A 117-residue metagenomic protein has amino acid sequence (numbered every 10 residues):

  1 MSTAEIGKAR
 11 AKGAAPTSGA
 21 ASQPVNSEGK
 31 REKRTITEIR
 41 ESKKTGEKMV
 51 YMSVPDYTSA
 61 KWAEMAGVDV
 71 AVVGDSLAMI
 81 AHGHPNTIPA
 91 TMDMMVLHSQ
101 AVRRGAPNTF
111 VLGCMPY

Functional and structural regions predicted by a protein language model:
M1-S53: N-terminal amphipathic alpha-helix/helix-capping segment at the start of soluble metabolic enzymes
E5, A9, F110-L112, Y117: Catalytic cores and adjacent flexible loops of soluble metabolic enzymes that perform enolate/carbanion chemistry on
S22-T37, I80-A101: Active-site-adjacent beta->alpha loops and helix N-cap segments on the catalytic face of soluble alpha/beta enzymes
E38-I39, T58-K61: Short secondary-structure capping/turn segments at boundaries of alpha-helices and beta-strands
V50-V54, A71-V73, V111-M115: Hydrophobic faces of well-ordered beta-strands that scaffold small-molecule active sites in alpha/beta enzyme cores
M52, D56, A63, V102: Conserved, mostly hydrophobic/aromatic
S59-A60, A66-V96, M115-Y117: Glycine-rich, proline-tolerant flexible connector loops at the mouths of alpha/beta enzymes
E64-M65, Q100-N108: Acidic (Asp/Glu)-rich catalytic clusters
